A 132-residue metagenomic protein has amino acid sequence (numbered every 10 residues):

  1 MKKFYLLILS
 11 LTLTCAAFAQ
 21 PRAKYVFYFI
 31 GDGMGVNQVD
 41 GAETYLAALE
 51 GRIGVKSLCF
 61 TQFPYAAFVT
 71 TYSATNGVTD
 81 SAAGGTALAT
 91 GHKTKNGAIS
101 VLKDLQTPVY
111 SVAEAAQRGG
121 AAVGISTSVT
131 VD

Functional and structural regions predicted by a protein language model:
F4-L13: Sec-dependent N-terminal signal peptides
C15-A19: Sec/Tat signal peptide C-region and signal peptidase I cleavage site
Q20-D132: N-terminal catalytic scaffold of extracellular/periplasmic and nuclease hydrolases that process anionic headgroups
